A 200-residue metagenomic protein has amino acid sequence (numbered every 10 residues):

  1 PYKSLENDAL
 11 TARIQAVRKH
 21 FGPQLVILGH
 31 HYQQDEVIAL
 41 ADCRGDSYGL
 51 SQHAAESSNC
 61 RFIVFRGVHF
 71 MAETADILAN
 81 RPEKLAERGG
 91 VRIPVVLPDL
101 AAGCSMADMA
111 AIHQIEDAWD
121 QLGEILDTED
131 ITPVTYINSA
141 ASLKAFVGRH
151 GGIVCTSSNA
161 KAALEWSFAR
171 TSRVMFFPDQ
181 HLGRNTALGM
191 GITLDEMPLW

Functional and structural regions predicted by a protein language model:
P1-W200: Active-site loop-to-helix "anion-binding N-cap" substructures in soluble metabolic enzymes
